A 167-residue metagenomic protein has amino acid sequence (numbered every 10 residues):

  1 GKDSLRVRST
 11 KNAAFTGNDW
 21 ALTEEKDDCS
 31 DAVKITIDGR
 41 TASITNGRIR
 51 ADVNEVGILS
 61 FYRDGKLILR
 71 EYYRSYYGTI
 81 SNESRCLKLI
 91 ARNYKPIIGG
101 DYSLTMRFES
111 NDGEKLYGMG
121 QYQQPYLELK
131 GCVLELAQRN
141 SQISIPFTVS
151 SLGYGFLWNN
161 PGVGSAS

Functional and structural regions predicted by a protein language model:
G1-S167: N-terminal accessory segment at the very beginning of proteins
